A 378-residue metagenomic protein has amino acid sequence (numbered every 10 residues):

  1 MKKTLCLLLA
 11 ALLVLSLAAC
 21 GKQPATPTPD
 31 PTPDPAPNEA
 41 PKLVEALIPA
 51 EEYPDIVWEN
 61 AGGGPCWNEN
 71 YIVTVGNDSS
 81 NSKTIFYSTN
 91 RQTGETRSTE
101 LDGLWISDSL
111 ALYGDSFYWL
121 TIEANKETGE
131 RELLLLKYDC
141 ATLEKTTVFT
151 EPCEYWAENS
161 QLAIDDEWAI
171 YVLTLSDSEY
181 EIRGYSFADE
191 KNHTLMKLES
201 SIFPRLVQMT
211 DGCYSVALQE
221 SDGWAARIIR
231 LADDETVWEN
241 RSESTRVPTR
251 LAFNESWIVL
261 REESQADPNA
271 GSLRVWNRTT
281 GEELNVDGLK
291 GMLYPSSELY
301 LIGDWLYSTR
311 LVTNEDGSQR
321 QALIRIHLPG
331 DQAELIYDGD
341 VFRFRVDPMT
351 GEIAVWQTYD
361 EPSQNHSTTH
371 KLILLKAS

Functional and structural regions predicted by a protein language model:
L15-A19: C-terminal motif of bacterial Sec signal peptides marking the signal peptidase cleavage site
C20-E127, K145-Y155, H370-L375: N-terminal "mature head" segments of proteins
L47-W58, E95-L101, E144-P152, K191-L198 (+3 more regions): A short beta-strand motif characteristic of beta-propeller blades
V57-E69, L104-G114, E154-D166, E199-T210 (+3 more regions): Repeated scaffold domains used in trafficking and secretory/extracellular systems, primarily beta-propellers
I72-V75, Y118-T121, I170-L173, Y214-L218 (+3 more regions): Residue position within the beta-strands of beta-propeller blades
S80-Y87, N125-L136, D177-G184, S221-I228 (+3 more regions): Structural motif
N90-G94, Y138-L143, Y185-E190, R230-D234 (+3 more regions): Short loop/turn segments that connect beta-strands within beta-propeller blades
D340-S378: Blade-level signature of beta-propeller repeat domains, shared across WD40, Kelch, NHL, RCC1 and BNR/Asp-box propellers
